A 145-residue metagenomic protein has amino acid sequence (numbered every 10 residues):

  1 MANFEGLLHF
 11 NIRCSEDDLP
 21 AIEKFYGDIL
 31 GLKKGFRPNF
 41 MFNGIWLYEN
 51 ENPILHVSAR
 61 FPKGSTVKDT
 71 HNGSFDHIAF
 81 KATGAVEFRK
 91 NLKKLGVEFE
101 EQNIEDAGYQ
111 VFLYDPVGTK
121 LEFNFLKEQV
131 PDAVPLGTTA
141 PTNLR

Functional and structural regions predicted by a protein language model:
M1-E23, D76-I78, Q129-R145: N-terminal beta-strand motif that seeds the catalytic metal site of vicinal oxygen chelate
A2-N3, R89-R145: Vicinal oxygen chelate
L7-E16, Y48-E49, T66-N91, Y109-Y114 (+1 more regions): Vicinal oxygen chelate
I12-I54: Core segments of cupin and vicinal oxygen chelate
N39-G44, S74, E105-Y109: Short acidic/glycine-enriched loop/turn segments that link adjacent beta-strands
F42, P62-V67, F99, P131-A133: A short, acidic/glycine-rich surface segment
H56-S58, E122: Conserved beta-strand in the GNAT
A59-P62, L126: Acetyl-CoA-dependent GNAT
